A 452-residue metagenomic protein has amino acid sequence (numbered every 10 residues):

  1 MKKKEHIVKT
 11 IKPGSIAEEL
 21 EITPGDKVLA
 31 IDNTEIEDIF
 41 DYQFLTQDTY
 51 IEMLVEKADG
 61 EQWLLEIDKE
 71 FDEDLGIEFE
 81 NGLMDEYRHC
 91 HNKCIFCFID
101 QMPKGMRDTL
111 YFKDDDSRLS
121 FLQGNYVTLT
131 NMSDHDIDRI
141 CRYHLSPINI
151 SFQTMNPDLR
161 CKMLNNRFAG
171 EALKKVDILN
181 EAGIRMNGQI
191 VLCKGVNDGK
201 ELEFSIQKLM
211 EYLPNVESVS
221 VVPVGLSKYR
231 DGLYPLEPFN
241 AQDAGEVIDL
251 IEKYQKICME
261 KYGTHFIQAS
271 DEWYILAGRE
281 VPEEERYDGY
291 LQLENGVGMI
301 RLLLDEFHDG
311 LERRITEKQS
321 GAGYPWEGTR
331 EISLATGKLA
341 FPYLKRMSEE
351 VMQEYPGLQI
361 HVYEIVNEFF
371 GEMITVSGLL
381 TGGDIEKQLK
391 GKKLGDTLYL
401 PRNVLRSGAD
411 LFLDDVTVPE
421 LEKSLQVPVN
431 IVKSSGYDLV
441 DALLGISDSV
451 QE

Functional and structural regions predicted by a protein language model:
M1-K12: PDZ/PDZ-like groove recognition
I7, G278-E452: Radical SAM enzyme core and accessory elements
A17, G25-V28, M53, C97: Terminal peptide-recognition signature
E19-E37: Conserved PDZ fold ligand-binding element
G60-Q62, K69-N215, G225-Y254: Conserved Radical SAM active-site core
P147-N149, R185-N187, S218-S220, F266-Q268 (+1 more regions): Structural preference for beta-strand elements that scaffold enzyme active sites
V196, V216-Q242, K261-E285, V366-E372 (+1 more regions): Flexible glycine/acidic-rich beta-alpha junction loops that bind and position SAM and/or redox cofactors in anaerobic
